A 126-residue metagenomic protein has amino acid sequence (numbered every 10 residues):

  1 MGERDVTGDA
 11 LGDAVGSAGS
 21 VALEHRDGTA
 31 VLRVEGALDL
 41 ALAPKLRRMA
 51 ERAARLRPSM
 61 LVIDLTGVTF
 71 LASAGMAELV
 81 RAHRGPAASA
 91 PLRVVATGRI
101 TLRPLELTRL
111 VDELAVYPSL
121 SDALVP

Functional and structural regions predicted by a protein language model:
G2-R48, G67: STAS-typified acidic loop motif
L40-E113: Amphipathic alpha-helical interaction surfaces in cytosolic regulatory modules
A115-S119: Short acidic-hydrophobic, aromatic-tinged amphipathic segments that line or gate anion-handling sites
